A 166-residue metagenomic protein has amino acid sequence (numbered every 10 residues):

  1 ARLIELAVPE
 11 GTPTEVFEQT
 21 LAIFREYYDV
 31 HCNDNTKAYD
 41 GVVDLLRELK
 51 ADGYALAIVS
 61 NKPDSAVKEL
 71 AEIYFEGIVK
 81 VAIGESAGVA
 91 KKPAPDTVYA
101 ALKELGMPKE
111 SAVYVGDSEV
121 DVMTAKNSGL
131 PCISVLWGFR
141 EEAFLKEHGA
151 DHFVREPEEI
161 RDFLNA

Functional and structural regions predicted by a protein language model:
A1-Y54, S65: N-terminal helical cap/lid subdomain that shapes the substrate entry/recognition surface in HAD-like hydrolases
E15, K50, D64, K68-A166: Asp-based, Mg2+/Mn2+-dependent phosphohydrolase catalytic module
A57: Conserved glycine-rich Rossmann-like NAD(P)H-binding loop of the short-chain dehydrogenase/reductase
S60-K62: Conserved phosphate-coupling serine/threonine residues in phosphotransfer and NTP-handling enzymes
